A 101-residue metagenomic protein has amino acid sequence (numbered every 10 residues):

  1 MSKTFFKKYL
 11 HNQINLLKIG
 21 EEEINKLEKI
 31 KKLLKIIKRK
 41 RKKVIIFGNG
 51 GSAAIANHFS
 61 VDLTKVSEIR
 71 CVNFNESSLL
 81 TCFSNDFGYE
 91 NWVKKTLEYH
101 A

Functional and structural regions predicted by a protein language model:
M1-E22: Generic N-terminal amphipathic, Lys/Arg-enriched alpha-helix
M1-K3, L27-E28, F59-K65: Short, functional N-terminal and low-complexity linear motifs
F6, L10, L27-I30, A56: Hydrophobic packing residues in well-ordered alpha-helices of helical domains and bundles
I19-K40: A short, well-structured juxtamembrane/interface segment
L33-A101: Glycine-rich, small/polar surface segments that engage phosphate groups of diverse ligands
